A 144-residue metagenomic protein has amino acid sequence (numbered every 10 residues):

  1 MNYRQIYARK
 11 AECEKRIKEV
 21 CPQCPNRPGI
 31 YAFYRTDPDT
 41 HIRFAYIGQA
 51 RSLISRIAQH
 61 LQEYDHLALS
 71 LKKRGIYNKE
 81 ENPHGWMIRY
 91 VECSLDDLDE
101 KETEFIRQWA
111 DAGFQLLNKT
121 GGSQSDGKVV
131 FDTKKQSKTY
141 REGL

Functional and structural regions predicted by a protein language model:
M1-P28, T36-R43, R51-L144: Boundary/linker segments flanking structured domains
